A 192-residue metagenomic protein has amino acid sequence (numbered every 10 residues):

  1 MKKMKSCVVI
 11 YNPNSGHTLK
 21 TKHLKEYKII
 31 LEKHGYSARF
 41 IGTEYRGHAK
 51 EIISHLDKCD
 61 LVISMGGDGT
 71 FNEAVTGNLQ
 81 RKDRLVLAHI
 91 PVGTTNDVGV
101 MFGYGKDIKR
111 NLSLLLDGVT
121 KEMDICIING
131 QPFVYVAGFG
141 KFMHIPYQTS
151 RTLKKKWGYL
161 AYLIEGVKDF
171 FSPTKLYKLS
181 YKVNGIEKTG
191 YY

Functional and structural regions predicted by a protein language model:
M1-V62, R110: ATP/NTP phosphate-donor binding region
P13, M65-G67, I90-V92: Glycine-rich beta-strand-to-loop/alpha-helix junction loops that act as flexible
S15, F71, T94: Short, glycine/acidic-enriched loop or turn micro-motifs at the edges of active sites
K20, E73-T76, G99-V100, H144: Short glycine-/acidic-enriched loop or helix-start segments at secondary-structure transitions that form or flank
H34, I41-T43, R81-Y192: Catalytic core of DAGKc-family lipid kinases
G47-H48, G69, G140: Short alpha-helical
V62-I63, L79: Nuclease catalytic cores that cleave nucleic-acid phosphodiester bonds, predominantly acidic two-metal-ion
T70-K82: Short Gly/Thr/Asp-enriched flexible loops that form oxyanion-binding sites at enzyme active sites
